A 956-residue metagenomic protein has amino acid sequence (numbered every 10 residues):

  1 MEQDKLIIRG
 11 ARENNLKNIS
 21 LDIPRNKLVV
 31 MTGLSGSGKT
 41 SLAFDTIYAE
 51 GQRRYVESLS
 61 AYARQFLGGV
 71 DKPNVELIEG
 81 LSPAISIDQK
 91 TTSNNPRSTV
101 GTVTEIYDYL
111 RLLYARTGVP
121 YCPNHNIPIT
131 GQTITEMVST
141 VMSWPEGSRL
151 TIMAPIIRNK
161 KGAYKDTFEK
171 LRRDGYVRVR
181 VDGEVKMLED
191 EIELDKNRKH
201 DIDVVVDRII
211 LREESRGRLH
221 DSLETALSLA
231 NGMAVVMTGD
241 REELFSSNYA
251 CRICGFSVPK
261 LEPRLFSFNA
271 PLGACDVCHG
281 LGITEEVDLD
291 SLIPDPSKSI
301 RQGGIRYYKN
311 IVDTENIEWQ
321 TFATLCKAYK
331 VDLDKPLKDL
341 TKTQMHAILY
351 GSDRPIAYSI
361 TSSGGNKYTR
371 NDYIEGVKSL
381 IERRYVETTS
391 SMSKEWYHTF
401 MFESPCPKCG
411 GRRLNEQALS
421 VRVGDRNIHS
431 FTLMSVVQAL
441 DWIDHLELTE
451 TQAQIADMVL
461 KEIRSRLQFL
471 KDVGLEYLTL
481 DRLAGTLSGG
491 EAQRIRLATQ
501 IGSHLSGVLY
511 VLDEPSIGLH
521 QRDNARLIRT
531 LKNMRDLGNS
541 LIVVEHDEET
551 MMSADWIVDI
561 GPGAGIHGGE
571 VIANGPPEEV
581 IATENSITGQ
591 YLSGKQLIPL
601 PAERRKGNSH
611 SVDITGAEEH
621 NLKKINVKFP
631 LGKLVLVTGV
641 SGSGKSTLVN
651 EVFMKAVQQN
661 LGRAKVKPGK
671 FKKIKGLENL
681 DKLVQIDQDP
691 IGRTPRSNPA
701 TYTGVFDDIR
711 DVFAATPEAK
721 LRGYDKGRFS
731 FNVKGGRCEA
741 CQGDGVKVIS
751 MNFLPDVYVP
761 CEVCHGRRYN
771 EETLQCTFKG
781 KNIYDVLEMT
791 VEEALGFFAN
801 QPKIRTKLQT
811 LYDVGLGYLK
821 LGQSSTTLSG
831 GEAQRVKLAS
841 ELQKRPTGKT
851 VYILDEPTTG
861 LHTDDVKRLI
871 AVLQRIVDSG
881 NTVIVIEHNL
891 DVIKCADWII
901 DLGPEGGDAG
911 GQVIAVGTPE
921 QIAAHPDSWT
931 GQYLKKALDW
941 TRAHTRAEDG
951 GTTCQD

Functional and structural regions predicted by a protein language model:
M1-D956: Conserved phosphate-binding elements of NTP-dependent enzyme cores
